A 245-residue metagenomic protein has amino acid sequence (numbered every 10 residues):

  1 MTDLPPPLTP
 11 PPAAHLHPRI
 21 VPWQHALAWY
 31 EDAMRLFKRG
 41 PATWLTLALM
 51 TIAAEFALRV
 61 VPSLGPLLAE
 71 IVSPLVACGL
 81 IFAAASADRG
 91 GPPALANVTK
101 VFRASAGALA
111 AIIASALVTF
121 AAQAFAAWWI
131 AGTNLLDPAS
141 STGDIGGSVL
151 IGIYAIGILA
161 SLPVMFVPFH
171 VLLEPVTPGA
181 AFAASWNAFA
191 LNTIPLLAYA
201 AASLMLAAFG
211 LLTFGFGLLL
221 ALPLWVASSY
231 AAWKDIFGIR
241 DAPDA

Functional and structural regions predicted by a protein language model:
M1-A245: Hydrophobic alpha-helical membrane segments
